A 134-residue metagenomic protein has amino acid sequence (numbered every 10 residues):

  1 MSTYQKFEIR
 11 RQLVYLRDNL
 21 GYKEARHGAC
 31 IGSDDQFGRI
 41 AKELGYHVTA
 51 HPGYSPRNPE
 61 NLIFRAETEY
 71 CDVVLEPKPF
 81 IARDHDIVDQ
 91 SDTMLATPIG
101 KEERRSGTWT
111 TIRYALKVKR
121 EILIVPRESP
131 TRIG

Functional and structural regions predicted by a protein language model:
M1-R132: Acidic/glycine-enriched connector segments
